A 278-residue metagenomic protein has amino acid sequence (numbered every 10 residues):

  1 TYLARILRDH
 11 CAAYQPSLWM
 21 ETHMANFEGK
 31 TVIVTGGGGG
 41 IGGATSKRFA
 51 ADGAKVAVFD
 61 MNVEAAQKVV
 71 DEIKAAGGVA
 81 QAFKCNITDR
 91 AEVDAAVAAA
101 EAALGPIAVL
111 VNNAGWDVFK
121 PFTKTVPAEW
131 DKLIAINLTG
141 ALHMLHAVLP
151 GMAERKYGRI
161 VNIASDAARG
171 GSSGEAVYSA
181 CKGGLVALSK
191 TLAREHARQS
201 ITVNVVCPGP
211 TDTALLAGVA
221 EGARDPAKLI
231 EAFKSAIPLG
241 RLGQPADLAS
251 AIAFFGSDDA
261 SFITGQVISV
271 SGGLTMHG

Functional and structural regions predicted by a protein language model:
G105, V111, A197, T202 (+1 more regions): Short, small/polar-rich loop/turn modules that mediate ligand/substrate recognition or access, typified
K120-T123, G170-A176, R198-Q199, G240 (+1 more regions): Active-site loop immediately N-terminal to the catalytic Tyr-X3-Lys motif of short-chain dehydrogenase/reductase
P121-F122, E129-I134, F233: Substrate-binding pocket helix/loop in short-chain dehydrogenase/reductase
L145, C181, S189: Active-site helix of classical SDR
P150, R194-R198, S261: Alpha-helical segment proximal to the catalytic Tyr-Lys
S165: Residue(s) in the substrate-gating loop at a strand-loop-helix junction that position the organic substrate next
G170, A253, T264-G278: Short C-terminal tail/terminal secondary-structure segment of NAD(P)H-dependent dehydrogenase/reductase domains
